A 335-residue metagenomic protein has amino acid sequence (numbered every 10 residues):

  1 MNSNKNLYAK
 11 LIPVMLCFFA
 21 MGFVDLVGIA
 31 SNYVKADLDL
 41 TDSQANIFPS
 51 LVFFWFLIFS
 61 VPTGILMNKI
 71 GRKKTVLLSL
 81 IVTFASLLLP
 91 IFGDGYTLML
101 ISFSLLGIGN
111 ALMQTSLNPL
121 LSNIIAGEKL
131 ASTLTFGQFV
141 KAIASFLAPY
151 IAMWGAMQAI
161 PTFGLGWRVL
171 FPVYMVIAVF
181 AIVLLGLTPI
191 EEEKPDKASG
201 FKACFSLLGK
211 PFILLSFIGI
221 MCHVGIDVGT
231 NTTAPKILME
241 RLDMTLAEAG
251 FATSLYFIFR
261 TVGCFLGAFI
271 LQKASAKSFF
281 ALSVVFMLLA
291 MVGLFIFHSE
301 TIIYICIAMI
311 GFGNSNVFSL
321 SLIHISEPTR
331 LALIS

Functional and structural regions predicted by a protein language model:
G28, P211-S254: Extracytoplasmic gate region of multi-pass secondary transporters
D39, G71, F92-T97, D243 (+1 more regions): Helix-breaking motifs and short loop linkers at transmembrane-helix boundaries and internal kinks in secondary membrane
S50-G64, S254-L266: Central cavity-lining transmembrane alpha-helices of secondary-active solute carriers, predominantly the Major
S60-I91: Conserved MFS/SLC helix-loop-helix module at the cytosolic interface between two early adjacent transmembrane helices
L112-I125, N316-S326: Intracellular juxtamembrane helix-capping segments at the cytosolic ends of symmetry-related transmembrane helices
F136-L187: Helix-loop-helix hairpin linking two adjacent transmembrane segments in secondary transporters
K277-S319: C-terminal transmembrane helical hairpin of 12-TM major facilitator-type secondary transporters
H324-S335: Single conserved hydrophobic/aromatic residue that forms the stacking wall/gate of nucleotide- or nucleobase-binding
